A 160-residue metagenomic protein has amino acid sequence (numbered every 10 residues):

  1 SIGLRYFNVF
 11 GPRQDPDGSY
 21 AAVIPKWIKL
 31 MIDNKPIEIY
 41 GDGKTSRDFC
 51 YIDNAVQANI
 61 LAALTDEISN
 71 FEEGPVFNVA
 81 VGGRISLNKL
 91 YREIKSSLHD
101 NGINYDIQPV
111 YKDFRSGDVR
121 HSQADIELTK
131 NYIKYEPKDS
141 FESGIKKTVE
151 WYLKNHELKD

Functional and structural regions predicted by a protein language model:
S1-P12: Conserved beta-loop-beta element that borders a ligand/cofactor-binding pocket
P12-R13, Y132: Residues that scaffold the ATP/ADP-binding catalytic core of kinase and kinase-like folds
P16-D17: Active-site loop immediately N-terminal to the catalytic Tyr-X3-Lys motif of short-chain dehydrogenase/reductase
V23: Conserved catalytic loops of nucleotide-sugar-dependent glycosyltransferases that act on lipid-linked
K26: Alpha-helical scaffold segments in soluble metabolic enzymes
K29-D160: C-terminal substrate-binding subdomain of Rossmann-fold SDR/epimerase-dehydratase oxidoreductases
